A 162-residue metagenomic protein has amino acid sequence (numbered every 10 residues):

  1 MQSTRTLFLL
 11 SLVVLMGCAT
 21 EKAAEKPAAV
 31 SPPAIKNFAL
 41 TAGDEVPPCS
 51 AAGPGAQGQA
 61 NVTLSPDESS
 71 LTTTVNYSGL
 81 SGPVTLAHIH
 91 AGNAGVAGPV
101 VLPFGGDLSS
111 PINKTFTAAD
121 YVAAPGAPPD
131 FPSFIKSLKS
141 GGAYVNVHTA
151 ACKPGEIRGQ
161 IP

Functional and structural regions predicted by a protein language model:
M1-F8: Bacterial N-terminal signal peptides that target proteins for export
F8-M16: Bacterial N-terminal signal peptides
C18-A87, A91-P162: Metal-centered catalytic cores of metalloenzymes
